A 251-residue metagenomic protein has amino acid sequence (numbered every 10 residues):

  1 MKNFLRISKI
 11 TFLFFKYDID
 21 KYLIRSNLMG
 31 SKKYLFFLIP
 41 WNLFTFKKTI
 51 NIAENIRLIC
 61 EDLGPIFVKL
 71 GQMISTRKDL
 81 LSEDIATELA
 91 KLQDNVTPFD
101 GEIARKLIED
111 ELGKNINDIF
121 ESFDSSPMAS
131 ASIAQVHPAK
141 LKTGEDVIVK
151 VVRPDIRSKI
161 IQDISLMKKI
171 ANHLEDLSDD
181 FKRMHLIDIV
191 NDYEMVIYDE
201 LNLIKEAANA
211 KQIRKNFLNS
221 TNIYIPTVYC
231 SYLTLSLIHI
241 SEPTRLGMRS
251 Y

Functional and structural regions predicted by a protein language model:
M1-Q135, S158-L186, V190: N-terminal accessory/targeting segments that precede structured cores
G71, V136, V149, E206 (+1 more regions): Residue-level signature of catalytic and energy-coupling elements of molecular machines, predominantly ATP/GTP-dependent
Q135-L141: Conserved ATP phosphate-binding architecture of protein kinases
D146-V152: Glycine-rich ATP phosphate-binding loop
D163-M167, A207-I213: The N-lobe alphaC helix and its flanking beta3-alphaC-beta4 segment of protein kinase-like domains, centered on
Y198, T227-T234: Short beta-strand micro-motifs within the conserved protein kinase catalytic domain, predominantly in the N-lobe
E200, Q212-S220: Structural motif at the C-terminus of the N-lobe alphaC helix and the adjacent alphaC-beta4 loop of the Hanks-type
I238-Y251: Single conserved hydrophobic/aromatic residue that forms the stacking wall/gate of nucleotide- or nucleobase-binding
